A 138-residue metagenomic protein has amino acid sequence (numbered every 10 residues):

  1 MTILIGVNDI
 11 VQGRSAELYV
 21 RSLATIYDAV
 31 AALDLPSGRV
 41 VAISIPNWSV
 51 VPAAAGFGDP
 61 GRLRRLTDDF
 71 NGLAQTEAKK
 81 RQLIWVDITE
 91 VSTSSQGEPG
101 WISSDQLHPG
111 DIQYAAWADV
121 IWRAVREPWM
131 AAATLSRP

Functional and structural regions predicted by a protein language model:
M1-P138: Alpha-helical cap/lid subdomain in secreted, periplasmic, or secretory-pathway luminal O-acyl-processing enzymes
